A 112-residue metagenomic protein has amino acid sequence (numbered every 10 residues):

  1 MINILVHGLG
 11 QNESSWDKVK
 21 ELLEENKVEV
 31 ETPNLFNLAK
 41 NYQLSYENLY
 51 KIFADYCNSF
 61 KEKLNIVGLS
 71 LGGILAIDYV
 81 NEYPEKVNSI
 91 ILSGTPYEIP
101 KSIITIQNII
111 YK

Functional and structural regions predicted by a protein language model:
M1-K40: Conserved HGGG/HGGXW glycine-rich cap/lid loop of the alpha/beta-hydrolase fold
D17, Q43-S45, K101-I106: Short aromatic-enriched loop/helix-cap "lid" or pocket-rim segments at secondary-structure transitions that line
K18, D78-E82: Active-site signature of alpha/beta-hydrolase-fold catalytic machinery across serine- and Asp/Cys-nucleophile hydrolases
K20, E29-N65: Active-site loop/oxyanion-hole signature of alpha/beta-hydrolase fold enzymes
I66-G68, S93: Short beta-strand immediately N-terminal to the catalytic nucleophile in serine-hydrolase-like folds
G68-G72, A76: Gly/Ala-rich beta-loop-alpha elbow adjacent to hydrolase catalytic centers
N81, S89-K112: Flexible "cap/lid" loop of the alpha/beta hydrolase fold
